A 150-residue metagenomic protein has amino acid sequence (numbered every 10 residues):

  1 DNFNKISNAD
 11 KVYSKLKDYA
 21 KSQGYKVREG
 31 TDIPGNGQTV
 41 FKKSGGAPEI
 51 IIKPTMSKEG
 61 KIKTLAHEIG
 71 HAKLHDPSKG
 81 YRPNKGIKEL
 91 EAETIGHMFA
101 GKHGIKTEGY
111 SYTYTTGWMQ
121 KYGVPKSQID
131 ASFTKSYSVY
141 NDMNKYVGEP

Functional and structural regions predicted by a protein language model:
D1-N8: Extended Lys/Arg-rich, glycine-bearing segments that form polyanion-binding/interaction patches within enzyme domains
V12, I62, K88-E91, S132: Hydrophobic (often cysteine-bearing) scaffold residues that line and stabilize catalytic clefts of nucleotide/cofactor
K15-P48: Catalytic zinc-binding patch centered on the HExxH motif and its immediate surroundings that defines zinc-dependent
K21, Y25, S57, G70-K79 (+1 more regions): Short helix-capping and hinge/turn segments at secondary-structure transitions, especially at repeat and domain
R28, I51-K53, T116: Residues in well-ordered beta-strands of folded domains
G46-L65, K79-I87: Short pre-active-site segment immediately N-terminal to the catalytic Zn-binding motif
S57, N84, H97-P150: Long, well-structured alpha-helical subdomains associated with metal-dependent extracellular/ecto-lumenal hydrolases
K63-P77, A92-E93, H97: Active-site recognition of the HExxH zinc-binding catalytic motif
